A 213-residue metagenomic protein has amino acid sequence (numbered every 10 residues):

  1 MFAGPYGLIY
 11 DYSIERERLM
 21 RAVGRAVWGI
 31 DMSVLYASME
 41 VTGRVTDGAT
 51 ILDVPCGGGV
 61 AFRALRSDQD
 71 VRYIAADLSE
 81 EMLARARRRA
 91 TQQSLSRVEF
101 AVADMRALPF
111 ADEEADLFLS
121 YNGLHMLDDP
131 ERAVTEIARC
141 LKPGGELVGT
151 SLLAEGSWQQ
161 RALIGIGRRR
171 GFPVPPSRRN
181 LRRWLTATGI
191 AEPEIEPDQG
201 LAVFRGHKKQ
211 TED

Functional and structural regions predicted by a protein language model:
M1-V45, A64, E155, I164: Conserved class I S-adenosyl-L-methionine
T50-A107: Class I SAM-dependent methyltransferase SAM/SAH-binding core
R106-L117: A short acidic, Gly/Pro-enriched loop at the edge of an enzyme's catalytic core that lines a small-molecule cofactor
L117-D129: A short SAM/SAH-binding and catalytic strip from SAM-dependent methyltransferases
E131-P143: A short glycine-rich, Lys/Arg-flanked "PGG" loop and its adjoining helix->strand segment in the class I
V148-R170: Conserved class I S-adenosyl-L-methionine
P173-T188: Short alpha-helix
G189-D213: Core SAM-dependent methyltransferase catalytic element
